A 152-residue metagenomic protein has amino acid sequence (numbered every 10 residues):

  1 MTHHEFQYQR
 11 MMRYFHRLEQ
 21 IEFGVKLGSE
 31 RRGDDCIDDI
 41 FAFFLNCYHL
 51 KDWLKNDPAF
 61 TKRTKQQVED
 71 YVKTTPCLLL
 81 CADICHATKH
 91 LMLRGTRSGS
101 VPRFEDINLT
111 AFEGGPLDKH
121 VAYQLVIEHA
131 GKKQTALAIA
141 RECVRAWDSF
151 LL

Functional and structural regions predicted by a protein language model:
M1-F41, A59-L152: Acidic, Ser/Thr/Gly/Pro-rich intrinsically disordered interaction regions
Y14-R17, N46-W53: Amphipathic, well-ordered alpha-helical segments in soluble domains
